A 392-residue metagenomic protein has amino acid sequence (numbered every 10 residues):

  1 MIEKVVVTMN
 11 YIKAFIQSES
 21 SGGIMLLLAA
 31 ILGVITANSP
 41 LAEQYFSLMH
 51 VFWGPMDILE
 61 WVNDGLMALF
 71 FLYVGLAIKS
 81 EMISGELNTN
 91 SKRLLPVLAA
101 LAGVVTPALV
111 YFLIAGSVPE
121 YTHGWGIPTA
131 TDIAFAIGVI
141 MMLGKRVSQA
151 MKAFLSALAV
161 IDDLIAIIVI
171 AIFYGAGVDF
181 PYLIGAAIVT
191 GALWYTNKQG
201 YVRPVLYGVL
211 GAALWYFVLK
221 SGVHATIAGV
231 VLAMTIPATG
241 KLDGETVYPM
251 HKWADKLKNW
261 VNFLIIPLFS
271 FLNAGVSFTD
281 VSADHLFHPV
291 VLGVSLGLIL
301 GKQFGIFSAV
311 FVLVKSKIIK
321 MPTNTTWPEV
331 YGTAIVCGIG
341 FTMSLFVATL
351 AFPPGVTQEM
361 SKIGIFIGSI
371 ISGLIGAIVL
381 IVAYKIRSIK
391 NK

Functional and structural regions predicted by a protein language model:
I2-S18, R203-A213, F217, A228-W327 (+2 more regions): Predominantly late transmembrane helices and immediately cytosolic-facing juxtamembrane segments
N10-K13, G75-N88, I137-S148, G191-V202 (+3 more regions): C-terminal ends of transmembrane helices
M25-N38, F70-L76, T106-L109, V189-W194 (+4 more regions): Hydrophobic core segments of alpha-helical transmembrane domains in multi-pass membrane transport and ion-translocation
T36-L48, Y73-T89, V105-G126: Transmembrane alpha-helix boundary signature
E60-F71, P119-A134, G175-I188, H224-L232 (+1 more regions): Structural signature of hydrophobic alpha-helical transmembrane segments
M82-L109, D179-I188, F278-F304, W327-Y331 (+1 more regions): Entry/N-cap segments of selected transmembrane alpha helices and their immediately preceding amphipathic helices
L98-I137, S295-A351, I370-V382: Transmembrane alpha-helices that form the ion-translocation and gating core of multi-pass ion transport proteins
I140-P237: Functional cores that coordinate and move charged inorganic groups
